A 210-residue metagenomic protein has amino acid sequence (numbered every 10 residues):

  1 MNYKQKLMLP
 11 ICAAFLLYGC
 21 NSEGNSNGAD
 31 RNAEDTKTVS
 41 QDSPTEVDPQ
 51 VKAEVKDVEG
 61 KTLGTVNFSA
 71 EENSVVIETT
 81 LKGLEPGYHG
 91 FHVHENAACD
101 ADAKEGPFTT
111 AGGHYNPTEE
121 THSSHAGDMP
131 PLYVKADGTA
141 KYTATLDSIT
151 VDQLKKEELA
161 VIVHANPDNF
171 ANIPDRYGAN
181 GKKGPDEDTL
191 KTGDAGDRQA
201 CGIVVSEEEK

Functional and structural regions predicted by a protein language model:
N2-K6, N21-Y88, V93-K210: N-terminal leader/targeting pre-sequences
K6-A13: Sec-dependent N-terminal signal peptides
A13-A14, H92: Residue-level signal for mature regions of secreted extracellular proteins and peptides
L16-G19: C-terminal motif of bacterial Sec signal peptides marking the signal peptidase cleavage site
